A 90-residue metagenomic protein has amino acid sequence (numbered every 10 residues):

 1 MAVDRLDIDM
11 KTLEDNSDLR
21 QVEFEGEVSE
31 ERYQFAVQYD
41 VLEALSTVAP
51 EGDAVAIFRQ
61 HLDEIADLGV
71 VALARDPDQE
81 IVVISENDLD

Functional and structural regions predicted by a protein language model:
M1-E27: Short, charged/polar N-terminal "headpieces" of proteins
A2-R5, A49-D90: Acidic, low-complexity intrinsically disordered segments
D7, T12, V41-A44, D88: Residue-level preference for alpha-helix termini and adjacent loops
Q21-S46: A short, structured beta-strand/loop element
